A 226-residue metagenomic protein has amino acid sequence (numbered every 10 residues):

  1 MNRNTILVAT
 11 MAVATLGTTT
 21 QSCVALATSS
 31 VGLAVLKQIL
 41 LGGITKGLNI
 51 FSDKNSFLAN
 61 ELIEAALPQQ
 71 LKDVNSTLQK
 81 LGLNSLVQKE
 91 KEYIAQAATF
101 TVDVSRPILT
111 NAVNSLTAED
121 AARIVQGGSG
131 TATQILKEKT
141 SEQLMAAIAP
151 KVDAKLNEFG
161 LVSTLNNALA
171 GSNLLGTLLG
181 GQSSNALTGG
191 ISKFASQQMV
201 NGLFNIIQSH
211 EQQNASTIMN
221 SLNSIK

Functional and structural regions predicted by a protein language model:
M1-A9: Bacterial N-terminal signal peptides that target proteins for export
T18-S22: C-terminal motif of bacterial Sec signal peptides marking the signal peptidase cleavage site
V24-A27: Bacterial signal peptide processing site
Q38-Q79: Post-signal-peptide N-terminal segment of Sec-exported extracytoplasmic proteins
E64-Q96, F100: A glycine-rich, hydrophobic loop/mini-helix early in the fold
K91-K155: Mid-length scaffold segments of soluble, non-membrane domains
A147, K151-S192: An amphipathic alpha-helical core segment
K193-K226: A cross-kingdom marker for long, charged
